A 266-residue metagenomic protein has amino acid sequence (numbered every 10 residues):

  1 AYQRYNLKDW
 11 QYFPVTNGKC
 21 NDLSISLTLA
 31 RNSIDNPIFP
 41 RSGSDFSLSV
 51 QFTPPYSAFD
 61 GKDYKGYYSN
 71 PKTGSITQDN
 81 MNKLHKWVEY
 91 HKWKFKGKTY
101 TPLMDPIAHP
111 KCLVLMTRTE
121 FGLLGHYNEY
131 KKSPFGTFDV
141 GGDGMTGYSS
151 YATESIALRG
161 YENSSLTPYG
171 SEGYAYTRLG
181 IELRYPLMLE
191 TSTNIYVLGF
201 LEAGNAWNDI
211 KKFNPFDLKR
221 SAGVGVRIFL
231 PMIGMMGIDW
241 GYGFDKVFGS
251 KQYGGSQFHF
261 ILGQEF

Functional and structural regions predicted by a protein language model:
Y5-L187, S192, G199-F200, W207-D209 (+2 more regions): C-terminal outer-membrane beta-barrel translocator/porin domains of Gram-negative envelope proteins and their
T119-G125, P231-F266: Predominantly the C-terminal beta-signal and adjacent terminal strand-loop region of outer-membrane beta-barrel
R159, G204-S221: Outer-membrane beta-barrel transmembrane domain signature
G173, N214-L218, L230, S250: Short amphipathic alpha-helical interaction segments
T177, T193-V197, L218-A222, P231-M236 (+1 more regions): A short pocket-lining beta-strand/turn micro-motif at the edge of beta-sheets
R184, S221-R227: Short glycine-rich, acidic/polar surface loops and turns
